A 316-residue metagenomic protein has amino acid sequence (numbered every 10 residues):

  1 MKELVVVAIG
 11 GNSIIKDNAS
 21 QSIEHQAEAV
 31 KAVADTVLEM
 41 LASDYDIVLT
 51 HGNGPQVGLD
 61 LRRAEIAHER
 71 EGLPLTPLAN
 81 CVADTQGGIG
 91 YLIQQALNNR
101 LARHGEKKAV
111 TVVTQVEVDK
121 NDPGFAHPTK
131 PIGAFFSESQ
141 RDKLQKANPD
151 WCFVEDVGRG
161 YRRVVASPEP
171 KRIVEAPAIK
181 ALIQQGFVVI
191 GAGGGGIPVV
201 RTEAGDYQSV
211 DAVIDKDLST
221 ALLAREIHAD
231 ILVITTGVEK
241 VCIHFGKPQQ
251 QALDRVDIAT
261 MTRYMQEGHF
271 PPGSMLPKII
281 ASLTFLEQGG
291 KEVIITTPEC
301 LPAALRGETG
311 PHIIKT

Functional and structural regions predicted by a protein language model:
K2-T316: C-terminal catalytic "cap/lid" subdomain
